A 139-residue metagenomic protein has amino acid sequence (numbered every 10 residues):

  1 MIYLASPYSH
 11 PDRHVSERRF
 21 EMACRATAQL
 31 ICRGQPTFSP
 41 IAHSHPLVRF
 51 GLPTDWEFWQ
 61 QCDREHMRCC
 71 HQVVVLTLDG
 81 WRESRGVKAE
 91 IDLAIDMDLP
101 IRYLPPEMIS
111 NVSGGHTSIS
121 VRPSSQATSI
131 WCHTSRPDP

Functional and structural regions predicted by a protein language model:
M1-P139: Conserved catalytic or regulatory cores that recognize and/or transform ribose-phosphate-containing ligands
